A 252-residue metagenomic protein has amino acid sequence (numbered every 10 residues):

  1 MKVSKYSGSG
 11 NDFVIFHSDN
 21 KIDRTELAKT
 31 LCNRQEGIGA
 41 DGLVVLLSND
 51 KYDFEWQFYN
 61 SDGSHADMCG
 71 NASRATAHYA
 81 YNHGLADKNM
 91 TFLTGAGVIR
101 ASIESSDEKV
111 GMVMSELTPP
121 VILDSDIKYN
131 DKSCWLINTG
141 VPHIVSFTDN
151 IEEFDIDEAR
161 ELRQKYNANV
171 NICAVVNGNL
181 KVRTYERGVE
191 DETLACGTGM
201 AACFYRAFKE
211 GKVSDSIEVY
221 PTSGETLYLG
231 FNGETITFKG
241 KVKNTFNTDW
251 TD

Functional and structural regions predicted by a protein language model:
M1-K109, V145-D252: A glycine-rich beta-to-alpha transition motif near the start of alpha/beta enzyme domains, typified by
T118-S133, E153-D157: Active-site glycine-rich loop that binds ribose-phosphate moieties when present
K128, K132-E152: Internal active-site segments that recognize and position negatively charged phosphoryl groups and nucleotide moieties
